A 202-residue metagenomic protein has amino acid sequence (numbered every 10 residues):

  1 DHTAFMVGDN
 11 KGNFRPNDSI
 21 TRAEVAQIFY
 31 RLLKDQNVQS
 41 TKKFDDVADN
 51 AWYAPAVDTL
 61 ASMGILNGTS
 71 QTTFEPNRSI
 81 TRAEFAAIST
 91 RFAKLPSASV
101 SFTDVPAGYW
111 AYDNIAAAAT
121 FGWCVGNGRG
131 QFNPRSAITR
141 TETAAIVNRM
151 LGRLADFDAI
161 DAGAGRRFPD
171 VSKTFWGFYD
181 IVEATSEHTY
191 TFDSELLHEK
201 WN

Functional and structural regions predicted by a protein language model:
D1-A23, F29-P55, S62-A83, T90-N114 (+3 more regions): Feature responds to low-complexity, polar/acidic, surface-exposed segments characteristic of secreted/exported proteins
F121: Post-HExxH zinc-binding segment in Zn-dependent metallohydrolases
